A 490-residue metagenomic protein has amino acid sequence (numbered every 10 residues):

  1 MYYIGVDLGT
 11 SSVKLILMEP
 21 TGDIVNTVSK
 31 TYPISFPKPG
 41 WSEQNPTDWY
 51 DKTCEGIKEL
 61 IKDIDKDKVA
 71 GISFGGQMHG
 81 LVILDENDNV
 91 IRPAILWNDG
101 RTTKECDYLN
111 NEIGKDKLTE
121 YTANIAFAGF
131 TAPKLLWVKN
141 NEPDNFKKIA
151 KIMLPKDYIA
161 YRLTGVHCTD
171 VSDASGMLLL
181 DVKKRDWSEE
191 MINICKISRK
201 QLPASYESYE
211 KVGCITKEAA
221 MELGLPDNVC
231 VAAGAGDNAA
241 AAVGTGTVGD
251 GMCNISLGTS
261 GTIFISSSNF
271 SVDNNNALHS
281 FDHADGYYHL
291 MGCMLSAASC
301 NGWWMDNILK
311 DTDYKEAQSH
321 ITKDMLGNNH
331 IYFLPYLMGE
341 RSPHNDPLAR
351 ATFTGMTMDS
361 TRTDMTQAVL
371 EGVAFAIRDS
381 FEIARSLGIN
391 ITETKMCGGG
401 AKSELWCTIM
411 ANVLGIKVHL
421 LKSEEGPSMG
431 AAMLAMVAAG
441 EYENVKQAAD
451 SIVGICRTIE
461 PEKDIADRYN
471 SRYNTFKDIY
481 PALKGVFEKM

Functional and structural regions predicted by a protein language model:
M1-R92, E120, K148, A220-M221 (+3 more regions): N-terminal glycine/serine-rich phosphate-binding loop of ATP-dependent small-molecule kinases, especially carbohydrate
I4-G5, T103, N110-I125, P133-V166 (+3 more regions): Active-site core segments that coordinate phosphate-bearing ligands/cofactors across diverse enzyme families
L8, P20, P46, E86 (+6 more regions): Generic detector of well-ordered alpha-helical packing
G22, N45, I72, D99 (+3 more regions): Residue-level signal for inorganic ion chemistry
K58-W97, I125-T131, A160-D181, A204-E207 (+1 more regions): Short beta-strand-loop/turn "lid" adjacent to the catalytic site in phosphate-handling enzymes
D65-K68, K196, Q201, N390: Short loop/turn motifs at secondary-structure junctions
R92-C106, L421-K422: Short, acidic/small-residue loops that bind anionic groups at enzyme active sites
